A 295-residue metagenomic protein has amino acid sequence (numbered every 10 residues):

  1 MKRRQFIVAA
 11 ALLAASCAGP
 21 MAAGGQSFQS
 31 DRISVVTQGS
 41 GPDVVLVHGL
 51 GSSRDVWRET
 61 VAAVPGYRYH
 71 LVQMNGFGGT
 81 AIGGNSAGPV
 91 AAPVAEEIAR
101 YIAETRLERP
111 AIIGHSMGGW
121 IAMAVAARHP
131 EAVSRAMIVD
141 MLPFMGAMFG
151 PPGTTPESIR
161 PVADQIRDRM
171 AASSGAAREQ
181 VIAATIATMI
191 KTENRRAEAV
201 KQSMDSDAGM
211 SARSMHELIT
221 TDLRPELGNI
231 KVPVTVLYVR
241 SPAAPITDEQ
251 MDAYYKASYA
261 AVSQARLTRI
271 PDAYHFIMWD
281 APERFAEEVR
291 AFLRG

Functional and structural regions predicted by a protein language model:
R3-I7: N-terminal export leaders
V36-G83: Conserved HGGG/HGGXW glycine-rich cap/lid loop of the alpha/beta-hydrolase fold
Q38, H70-I113, M117: Active-site loop/oxyanion-hole signature of alpha/beta-hydrolase fold enzymes
E108-G150: Conserved hydrolase catalytic core segment
R135-A172: Flexible "cap/lid" loop of the alpha/beta hydrolase fold
A147-M148, G153, R169-G228: Conserved alpha/beta-hydrolase catalytic His-Asp/Glu region
K231-A273: Conserved loop-alpha-helix segment in the C-terminal half of the alpha/beta-hydrolase fold that carries the catalytic
A273-P282, A286: Catalytic histidine-centered segment of alpha/beta-hydrolase-like enzymes
